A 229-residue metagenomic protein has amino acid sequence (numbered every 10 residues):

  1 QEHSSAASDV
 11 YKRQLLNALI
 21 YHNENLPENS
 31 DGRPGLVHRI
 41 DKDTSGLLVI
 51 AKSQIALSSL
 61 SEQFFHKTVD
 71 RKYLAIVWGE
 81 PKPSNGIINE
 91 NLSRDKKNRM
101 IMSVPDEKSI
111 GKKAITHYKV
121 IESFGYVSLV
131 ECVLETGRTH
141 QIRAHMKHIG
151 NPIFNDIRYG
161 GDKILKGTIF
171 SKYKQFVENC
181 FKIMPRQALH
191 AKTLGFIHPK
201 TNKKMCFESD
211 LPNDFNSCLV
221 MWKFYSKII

Functional and structural regions predicted by a protein language model:
Q1-A7, Y11: Single conserved hydrophobic/aromatic residue that forms the stacking wall/gate of nucleotide- or nucleobase-binding
S8, S61-F64, I157, L219: Short, flexible helix/strand-to-coil boundary loops that buttress conserved ligand/catalytic motifs in alpha/beta
R13-N29: Internal amphipathic helical hairpin motif
S30-E62, D70, L74, S93-N151 (+1 more regions): The conserved catalytic core of RNA pseudouridine synthases
W78: Short loop/turn motifs enriched for small/polar and acidic residues
G86-S93: Short, surface-exposed amphipathic charged segments that create phosphate/polyanion-binding patches used for binding
I153-F196: RNA substrate-recognition surfaces in RNA-acting enzymes
